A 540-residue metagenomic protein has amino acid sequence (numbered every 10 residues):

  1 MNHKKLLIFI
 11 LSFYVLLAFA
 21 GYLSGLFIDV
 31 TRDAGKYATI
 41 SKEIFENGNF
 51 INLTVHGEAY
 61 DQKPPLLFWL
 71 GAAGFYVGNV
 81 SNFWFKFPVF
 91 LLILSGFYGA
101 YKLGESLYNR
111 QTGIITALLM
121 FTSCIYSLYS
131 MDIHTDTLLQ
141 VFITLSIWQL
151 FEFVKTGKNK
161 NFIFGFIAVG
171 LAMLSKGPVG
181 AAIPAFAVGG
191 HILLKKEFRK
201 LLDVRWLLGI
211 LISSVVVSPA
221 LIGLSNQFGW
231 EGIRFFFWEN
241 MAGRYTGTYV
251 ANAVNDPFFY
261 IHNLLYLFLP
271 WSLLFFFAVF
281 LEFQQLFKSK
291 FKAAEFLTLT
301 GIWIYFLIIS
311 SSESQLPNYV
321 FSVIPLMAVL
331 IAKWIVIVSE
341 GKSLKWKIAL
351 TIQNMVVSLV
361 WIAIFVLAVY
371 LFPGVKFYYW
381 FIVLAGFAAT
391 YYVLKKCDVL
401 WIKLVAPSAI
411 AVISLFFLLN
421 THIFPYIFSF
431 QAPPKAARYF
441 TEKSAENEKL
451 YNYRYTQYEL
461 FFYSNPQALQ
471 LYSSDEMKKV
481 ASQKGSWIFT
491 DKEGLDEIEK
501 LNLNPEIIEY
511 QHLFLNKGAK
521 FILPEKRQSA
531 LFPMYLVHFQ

Functional and structural regions predicted by a protein language model:
M1-W346, G518-A519, R527-F532: Membrane-integral, polyisoprenol-dependent glycosyltransferases of the GT-C/oligosaccharyltransferase superfamily
I163, Y245, L281-Q540: Membrane-embedded architecture of ER/inner-membrane glycosylation machinery
